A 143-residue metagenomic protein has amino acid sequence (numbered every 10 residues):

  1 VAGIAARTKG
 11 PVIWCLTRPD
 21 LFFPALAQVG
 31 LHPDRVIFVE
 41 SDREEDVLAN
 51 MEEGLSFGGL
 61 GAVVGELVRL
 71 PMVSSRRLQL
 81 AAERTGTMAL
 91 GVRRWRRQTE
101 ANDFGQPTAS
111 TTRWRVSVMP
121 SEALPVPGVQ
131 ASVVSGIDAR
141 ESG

Functional and structural regions predicted by a protein language model:
V1-G143: N-terminal regions of ATP-driven nucleic-acid and macromolecular assemblies, encompassing P-loop NTP-binding domains
